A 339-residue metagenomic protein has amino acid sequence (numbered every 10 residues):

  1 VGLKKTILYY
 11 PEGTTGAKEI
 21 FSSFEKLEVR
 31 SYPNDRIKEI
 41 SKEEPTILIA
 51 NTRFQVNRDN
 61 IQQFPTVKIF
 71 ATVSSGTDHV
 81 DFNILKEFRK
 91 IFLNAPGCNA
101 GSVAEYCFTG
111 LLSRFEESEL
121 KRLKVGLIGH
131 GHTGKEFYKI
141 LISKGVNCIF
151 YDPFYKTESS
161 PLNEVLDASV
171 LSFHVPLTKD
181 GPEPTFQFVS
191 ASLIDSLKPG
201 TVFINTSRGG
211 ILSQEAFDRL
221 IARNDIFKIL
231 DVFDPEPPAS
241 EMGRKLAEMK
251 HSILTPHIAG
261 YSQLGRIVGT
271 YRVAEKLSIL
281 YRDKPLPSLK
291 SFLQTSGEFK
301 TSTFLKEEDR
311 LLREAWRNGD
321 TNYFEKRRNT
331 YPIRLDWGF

Functional and structural regions predicted by a protein language model:
V1-P45: N-terminal glycine-/charge-rich "phosphate-binding" loop or analogous flexible N-terminal tail
P11, A50-N51, V73, S172-L177 (+1 more regions): Short, well-ordered coil/turn residues at beta-beta hairpins and beta-strand->alpha-helix junctions within
T46-S118: Phosphate/diphosphate ligand-binding glycine-rich loop within oxidoreductases
V56-R58, Y155-R244: Rossmann-like adenosine-cofactor binding region
F64-I69, F88-I91, V146, K198-T201 (+1 more regions): A short helix->loop->beta-strand "cap" motif at the edges of active sites that frequently abuts
A104-S118, S143-V146, Y271-I279: Oxidoreductase and adenylate-handling cofactor-binding alpha/beta cores
F115-P199, T330-F339: Rossmann-like dinucleotide/phosphate-binding beta-alpha-beta segment
G200, S207-F339: Rossmann-like dinucleotide-binding domain for NAD(H)/NADP(H)
